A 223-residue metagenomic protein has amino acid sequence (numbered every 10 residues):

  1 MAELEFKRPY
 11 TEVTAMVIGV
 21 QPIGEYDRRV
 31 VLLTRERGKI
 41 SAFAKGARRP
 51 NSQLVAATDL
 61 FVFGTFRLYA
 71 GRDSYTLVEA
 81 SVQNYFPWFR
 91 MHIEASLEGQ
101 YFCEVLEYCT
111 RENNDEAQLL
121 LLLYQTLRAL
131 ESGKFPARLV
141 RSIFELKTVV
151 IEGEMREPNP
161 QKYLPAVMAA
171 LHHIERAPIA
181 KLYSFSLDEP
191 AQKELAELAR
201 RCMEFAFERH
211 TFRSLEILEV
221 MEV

Functional and structural regions predicted by a protein language model:
M1-R28, L33-V223: Non-catalytic alpha-helical scaffolds and adjoining flexible linkers that form interface surfaces for assembly
